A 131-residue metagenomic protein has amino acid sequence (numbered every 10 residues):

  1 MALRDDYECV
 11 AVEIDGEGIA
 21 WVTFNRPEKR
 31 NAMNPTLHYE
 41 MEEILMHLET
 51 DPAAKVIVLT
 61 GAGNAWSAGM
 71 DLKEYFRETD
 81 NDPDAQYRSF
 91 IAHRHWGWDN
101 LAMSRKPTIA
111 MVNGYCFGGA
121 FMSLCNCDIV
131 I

Functional and structural regions predicted by a protein language model:
M1-A62: Conserved CoA-thioester-binding segment of acyl-CoA-metabolizing enzymes
R4, G61-D99, C116: Glycine- (often His-adjacent) and acidic-residue-rich active-site loop that binds/positions the CoA thioester
V22, L59, D71, S123-C125: Hydrophobic/aromatic residues within transmembrane alpha-helices of multi-pass small-molecule transporters
N25, M70, N113: Histidine-centered beta-alpha loop that forms part of the nucleotide-sugar donor binding/catalytic region in diverse
T36, E40, H93, N100: Charged catalytic carboxylate motif
H95-I131: Glycine-rich beta-to-alpha active-site loop
